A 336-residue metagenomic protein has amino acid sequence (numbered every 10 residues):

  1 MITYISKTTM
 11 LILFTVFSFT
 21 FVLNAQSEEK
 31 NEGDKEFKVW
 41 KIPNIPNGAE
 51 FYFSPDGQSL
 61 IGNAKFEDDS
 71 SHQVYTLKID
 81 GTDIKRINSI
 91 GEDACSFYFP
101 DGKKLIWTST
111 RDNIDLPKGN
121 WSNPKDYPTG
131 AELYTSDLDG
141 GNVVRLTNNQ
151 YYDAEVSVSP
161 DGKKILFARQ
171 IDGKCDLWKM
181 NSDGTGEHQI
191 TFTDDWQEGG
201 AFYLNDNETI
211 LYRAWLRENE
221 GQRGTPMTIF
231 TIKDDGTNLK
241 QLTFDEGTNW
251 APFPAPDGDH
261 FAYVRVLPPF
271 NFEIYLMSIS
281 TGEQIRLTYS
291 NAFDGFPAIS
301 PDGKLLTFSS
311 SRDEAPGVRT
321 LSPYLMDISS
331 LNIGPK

Functional and structural regions predicted by a protein language model:
E28-P46: A short helix->beta-strand "capping" segment at the edge of beta-propeller domains
K38-P43, D83-I87, N142-T147, G186-T191 (+2 more regions): A short beta-strand motif characteristic of beta-propeller blades
N44-N47, A64-V74, N88-D93, T108-E132 (+9 more regions): A flexible loop/linker signature enriched in serine peptidases of the S9 family
P55-D56, P100-D101, P160-D161, N205-D206 (+2 more regions): Residue-level detector of Asp-centered blade-edge/turn motifs that repeat once per structural unit in beta-propeller
K78-T82, D137-G141, N181-T185, K233-T237 (+2 more regions): Short loop/turn segments that connect beta-strands within beta-propeller blades
A298-K336: Blade-level signature of beta-propeller repeat domains, shared across WD40, Kelch, NHL, RCC1 and BNR/Asp-box propellers
